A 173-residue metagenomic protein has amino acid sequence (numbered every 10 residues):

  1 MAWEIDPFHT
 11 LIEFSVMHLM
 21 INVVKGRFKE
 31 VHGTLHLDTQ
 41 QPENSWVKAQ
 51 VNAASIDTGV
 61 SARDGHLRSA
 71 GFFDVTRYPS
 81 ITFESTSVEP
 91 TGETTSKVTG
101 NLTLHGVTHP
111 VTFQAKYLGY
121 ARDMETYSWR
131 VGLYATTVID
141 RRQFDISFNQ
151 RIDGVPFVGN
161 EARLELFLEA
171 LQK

Functional and structural regions predicted by a protein language model:
M1-K173: Low-complexity, acidic/polar, glycine-enriched regions of mature
